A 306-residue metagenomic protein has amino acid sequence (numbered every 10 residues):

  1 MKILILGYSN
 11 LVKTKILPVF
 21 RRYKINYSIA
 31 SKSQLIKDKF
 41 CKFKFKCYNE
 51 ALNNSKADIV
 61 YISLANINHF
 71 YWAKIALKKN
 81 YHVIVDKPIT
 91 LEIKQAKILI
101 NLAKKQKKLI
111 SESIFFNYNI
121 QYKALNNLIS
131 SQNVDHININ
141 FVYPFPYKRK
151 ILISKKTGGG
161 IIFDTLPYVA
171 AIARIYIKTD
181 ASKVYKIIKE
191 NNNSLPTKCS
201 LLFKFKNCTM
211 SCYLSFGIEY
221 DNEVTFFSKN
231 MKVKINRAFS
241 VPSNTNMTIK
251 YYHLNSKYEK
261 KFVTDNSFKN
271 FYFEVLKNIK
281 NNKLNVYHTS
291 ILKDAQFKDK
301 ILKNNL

Functional and structural regions predicted by a protein language model:
M1-C41, L276, D299: N-terminal Rossmann-like dinucleotide-binding module
I5-L6, D38, E50, I59-L64 (+2 more regions): C-terminal helix-rich "cap/oligomerization" subdomain common to oxidoreductases
F43-S55: Short acidic low-complexity segments
D58-I59, H136: Short, Asp-centered acidic motifs that coordinate Mg2+ and/or phosphate in catalytic or ligand-binding sites
I59, A65, F70-N117: Beta-strand-loop-alpha-helix segment that lines the small-molecule cofactor/substrate pocket of alpha/beta enzymes
F116-V184: Predominantly a Rossmann-like dinucleotide-binding segment in NAD(P)-dependent oxidoreductases
A170-P242, F273-I279: Contiguous beta-strand/loop segments that form the cofactor/metal-binding neighborhood of enzyme cores
S228-S290: C-terminal glycine/acidic-rich active-site capping loop/insertion
